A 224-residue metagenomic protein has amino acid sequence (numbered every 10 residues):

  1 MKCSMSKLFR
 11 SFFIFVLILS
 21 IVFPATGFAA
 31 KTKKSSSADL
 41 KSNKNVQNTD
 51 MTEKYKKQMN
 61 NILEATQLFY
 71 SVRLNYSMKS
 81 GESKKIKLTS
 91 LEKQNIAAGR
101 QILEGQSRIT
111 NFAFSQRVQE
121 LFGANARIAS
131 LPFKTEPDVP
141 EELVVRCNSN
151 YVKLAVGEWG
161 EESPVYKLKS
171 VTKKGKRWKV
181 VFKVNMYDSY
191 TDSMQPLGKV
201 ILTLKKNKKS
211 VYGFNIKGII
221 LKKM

Functional and structural regions predicted by a protein language model:
K2-F13: Bacterial N-terminal signal peptides that target proteins for export
K7-F9, F23, N125, V152: Intrinsically disordered, low-complexity serine/threonine-rich segments
F15-V16, G27: Cleavable N-terminal signal peptides
L17-I21, L204: Hydrophobic core
V22-S35: Sec-dependent signal peptide cleavage junction
S36-A155: Core segments of small alpha/beta cavity-forming domains
A155-K223: Exposed beta-sheet edge and beta->alpha loop/turn motif
